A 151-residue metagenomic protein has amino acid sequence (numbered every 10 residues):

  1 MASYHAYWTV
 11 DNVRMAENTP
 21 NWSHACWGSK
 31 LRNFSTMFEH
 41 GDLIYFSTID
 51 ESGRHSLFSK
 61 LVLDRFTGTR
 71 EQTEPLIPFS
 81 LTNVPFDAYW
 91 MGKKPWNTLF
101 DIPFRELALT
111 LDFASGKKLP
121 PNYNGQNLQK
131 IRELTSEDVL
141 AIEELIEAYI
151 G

Functional and structural regions predicted by a protein language model:
M1-H40: Short N-terminal edge-element motif at the start of the domain
W27, R32-N33, R70-G151: Contiguous surface segments at macromolecular interaction interfaces
M37-E39, R54-L57: Short glycine/proline-enriched turns and hinge-like loops at secondary-structure junctions
T48-R54: Short, charged beta-turn/beta-strand-edge "cap" motif at the junction between a beta-strand and an adjacent loop
S56-T67: Short beta-strand-centered aromatic/proline hotspots
